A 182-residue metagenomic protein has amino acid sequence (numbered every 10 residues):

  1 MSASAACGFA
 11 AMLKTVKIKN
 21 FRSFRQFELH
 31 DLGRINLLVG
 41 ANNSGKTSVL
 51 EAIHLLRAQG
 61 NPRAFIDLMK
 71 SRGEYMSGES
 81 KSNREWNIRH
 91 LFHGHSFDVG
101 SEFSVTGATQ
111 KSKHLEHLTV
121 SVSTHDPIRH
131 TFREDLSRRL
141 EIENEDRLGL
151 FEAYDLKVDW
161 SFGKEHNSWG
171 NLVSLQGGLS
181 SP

Functional and structural regions predicted by a protein language model:
M1-A10, G60-P182: Phosphate-coordinating catalytic segments in nucleotide- and nucleic-acid-processing enzymes
S2-A58, D67-Y75: Pre-Walker A-like glycine/lysine-rich segment at the N-terminus of P-loop NTPase domains
